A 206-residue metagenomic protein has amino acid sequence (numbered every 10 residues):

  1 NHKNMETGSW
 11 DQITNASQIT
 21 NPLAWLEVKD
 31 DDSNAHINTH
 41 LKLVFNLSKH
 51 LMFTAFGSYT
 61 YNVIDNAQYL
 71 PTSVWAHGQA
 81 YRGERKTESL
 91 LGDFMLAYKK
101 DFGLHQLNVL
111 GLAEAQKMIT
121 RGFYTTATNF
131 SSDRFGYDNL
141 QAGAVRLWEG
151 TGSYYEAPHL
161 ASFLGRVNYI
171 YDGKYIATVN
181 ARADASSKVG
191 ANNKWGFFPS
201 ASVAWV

Functional and structural regions predicted by a protein language model:
N1-H36, T54-S162, K188-G190: Surface-exposed loop/interface segments of Gram-negative outer-membrane beta-barrel transport/assembly proteins
T39-F45, G92-Y98, G165-Y169, A201-W205: Residues on the lipid-exposed face of transmembrane beta-strands in outer-membrane beta-barrel proteins
F45, F53-G57, Y169, A177 (+1 more regions): Extended, hydrophobic/aromatic-rich amphipathic alpha-helical segments that build helical scaffolds
N46-S48, D101-L104, D172: Outer-membrane beta-barrel channels and translocator barrels
M52-T54, Q106-L110, I176-T178, S200 (+1 more regions): Residue-level detector of the transmembrane beta-barrel scaffold of outer-membrane proteins
L160, R166-I170, N180: Exposed, low-structure sequence patches enriched in small/polar residues
A177-S186: Transmembrane beta-strand segments that form the barrel wall of outer-membrane beta-barrel proteins
A191-G196: Short glycine/threonine-rich loop-to-helix capping motif typified by GTGT followed within a few residues by an Asp-Pro
